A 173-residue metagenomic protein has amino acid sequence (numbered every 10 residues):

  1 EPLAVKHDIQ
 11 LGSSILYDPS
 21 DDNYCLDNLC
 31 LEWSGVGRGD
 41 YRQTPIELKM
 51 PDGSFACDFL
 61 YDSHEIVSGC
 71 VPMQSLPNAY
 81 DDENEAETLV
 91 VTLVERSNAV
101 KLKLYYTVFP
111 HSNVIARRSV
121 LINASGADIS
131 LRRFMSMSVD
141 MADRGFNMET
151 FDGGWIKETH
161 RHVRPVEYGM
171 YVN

Functional and structural regions predicted by a protein language model:
E1-N173: Polysaccharide-binding surfaces and accessory modules of carbohydrate-active proteins
